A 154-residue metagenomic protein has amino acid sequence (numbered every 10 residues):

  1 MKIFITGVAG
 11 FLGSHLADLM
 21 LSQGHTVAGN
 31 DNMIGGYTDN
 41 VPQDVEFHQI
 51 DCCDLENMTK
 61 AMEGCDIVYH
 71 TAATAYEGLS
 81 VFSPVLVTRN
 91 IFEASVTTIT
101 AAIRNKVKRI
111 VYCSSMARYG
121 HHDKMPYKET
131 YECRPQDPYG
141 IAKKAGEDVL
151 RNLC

Functional and structural regions predicted by a protein language model:
M1-C154: N-terminal Rossmann-like NAD(P)+-binding domain of SDR-like oxidoreductases, especially those catalyzing
